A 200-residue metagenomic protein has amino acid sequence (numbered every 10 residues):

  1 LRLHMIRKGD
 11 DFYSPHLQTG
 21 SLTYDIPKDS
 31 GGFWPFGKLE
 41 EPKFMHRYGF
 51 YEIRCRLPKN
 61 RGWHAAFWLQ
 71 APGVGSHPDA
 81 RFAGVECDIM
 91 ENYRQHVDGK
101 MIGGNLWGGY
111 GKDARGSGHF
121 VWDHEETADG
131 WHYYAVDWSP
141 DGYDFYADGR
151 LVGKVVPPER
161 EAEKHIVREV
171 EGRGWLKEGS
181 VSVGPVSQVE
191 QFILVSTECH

Functional and structural regions predicted by a protein language model:
L1-H200: GH16 jelly-roll
